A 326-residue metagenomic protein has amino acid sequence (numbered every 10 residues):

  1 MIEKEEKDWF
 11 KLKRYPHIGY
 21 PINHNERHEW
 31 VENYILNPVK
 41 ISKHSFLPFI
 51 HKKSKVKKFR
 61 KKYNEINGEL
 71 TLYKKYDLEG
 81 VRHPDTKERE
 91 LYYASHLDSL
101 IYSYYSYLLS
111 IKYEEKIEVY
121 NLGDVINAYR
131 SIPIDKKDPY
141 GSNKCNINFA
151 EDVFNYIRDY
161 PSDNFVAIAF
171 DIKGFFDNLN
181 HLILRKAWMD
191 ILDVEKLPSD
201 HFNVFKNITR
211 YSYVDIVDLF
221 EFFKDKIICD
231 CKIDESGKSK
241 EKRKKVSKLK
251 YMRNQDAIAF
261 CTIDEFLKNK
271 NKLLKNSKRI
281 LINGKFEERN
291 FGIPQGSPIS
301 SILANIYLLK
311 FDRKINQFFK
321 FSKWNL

Functional and structural regions predicted by a protein language model:
M1-E88: Non-catalytic, polymerase-adjacent accessory regions of viral genome-replication enzymes
M1-I2, V31, I35-P38, Y63 (+5 more regions): Hydrophobic, Leu/Ile/Phe/Ala-enriched alpha-helical segments that form helix-helix packing faces
I22, K40, K52-F59, I66 (+5 more regions): C-terminal or late-domain output modules
F49, E65, L70-S103, N121-I132 (+6 more regions): Short, conserved non-catalytic motifs in the polymerase core
L78-G80, E88-A94, F149-Y160, K323-W324: Catalytic micro-motifs at enzyme active sites that drive phosphoryl/nucleotidyl and oxygen chemistry
S99-E115, L267-L281: Short N-terminal helix-initiation segments at or just after the protein's N-terminus
Y102, S106-H181, N203-C229: Active-site-proximal segment of RNA-dependent polymerases
S162-L326: Conserved polymerase palm-domain catalytic core
